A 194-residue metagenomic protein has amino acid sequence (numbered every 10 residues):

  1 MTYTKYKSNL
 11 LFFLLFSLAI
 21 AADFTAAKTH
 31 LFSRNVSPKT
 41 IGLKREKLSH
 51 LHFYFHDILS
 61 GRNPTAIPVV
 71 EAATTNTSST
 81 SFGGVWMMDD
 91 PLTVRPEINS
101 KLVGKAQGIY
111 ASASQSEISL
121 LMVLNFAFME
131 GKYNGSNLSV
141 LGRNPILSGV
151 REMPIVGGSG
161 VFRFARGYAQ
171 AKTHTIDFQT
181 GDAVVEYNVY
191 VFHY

Functional and structural regions predicted by a protein language model:
T2-Y133, L138, V150, V184: Extracellular or lumenal secretory-pathway regions
L121-V123, L138-Y194: Compact beta-sheet-dominated globular domain cores
